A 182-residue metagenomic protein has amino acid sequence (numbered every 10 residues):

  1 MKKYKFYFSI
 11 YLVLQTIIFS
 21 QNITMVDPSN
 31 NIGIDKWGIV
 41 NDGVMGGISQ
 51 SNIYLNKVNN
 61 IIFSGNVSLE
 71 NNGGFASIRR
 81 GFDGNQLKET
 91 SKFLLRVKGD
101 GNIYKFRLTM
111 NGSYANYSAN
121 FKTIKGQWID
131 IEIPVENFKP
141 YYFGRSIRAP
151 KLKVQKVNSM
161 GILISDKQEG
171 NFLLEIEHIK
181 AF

Functional and structural regions predicted by a protein language model:
M1-T24: Bacterial Sec-dependent N-terminal signal peptides
F19-F182: Beta-rich carbohydrate-recognition modules and glycan-binding surfaces
